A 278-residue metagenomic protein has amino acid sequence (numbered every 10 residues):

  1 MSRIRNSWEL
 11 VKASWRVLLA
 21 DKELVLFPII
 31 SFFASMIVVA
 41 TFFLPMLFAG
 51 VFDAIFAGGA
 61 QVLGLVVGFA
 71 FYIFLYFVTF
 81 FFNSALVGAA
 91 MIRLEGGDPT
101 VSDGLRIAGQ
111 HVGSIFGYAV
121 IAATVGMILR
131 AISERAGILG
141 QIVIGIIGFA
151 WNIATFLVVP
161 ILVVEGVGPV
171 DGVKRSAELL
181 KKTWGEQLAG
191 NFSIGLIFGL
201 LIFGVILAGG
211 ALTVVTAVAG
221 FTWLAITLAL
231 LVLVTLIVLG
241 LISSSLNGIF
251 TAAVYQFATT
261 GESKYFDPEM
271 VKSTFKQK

Functional and structural regions predicted by a protein language model:
M1-K278: Hydrophobic alpha-helical membrane segments
